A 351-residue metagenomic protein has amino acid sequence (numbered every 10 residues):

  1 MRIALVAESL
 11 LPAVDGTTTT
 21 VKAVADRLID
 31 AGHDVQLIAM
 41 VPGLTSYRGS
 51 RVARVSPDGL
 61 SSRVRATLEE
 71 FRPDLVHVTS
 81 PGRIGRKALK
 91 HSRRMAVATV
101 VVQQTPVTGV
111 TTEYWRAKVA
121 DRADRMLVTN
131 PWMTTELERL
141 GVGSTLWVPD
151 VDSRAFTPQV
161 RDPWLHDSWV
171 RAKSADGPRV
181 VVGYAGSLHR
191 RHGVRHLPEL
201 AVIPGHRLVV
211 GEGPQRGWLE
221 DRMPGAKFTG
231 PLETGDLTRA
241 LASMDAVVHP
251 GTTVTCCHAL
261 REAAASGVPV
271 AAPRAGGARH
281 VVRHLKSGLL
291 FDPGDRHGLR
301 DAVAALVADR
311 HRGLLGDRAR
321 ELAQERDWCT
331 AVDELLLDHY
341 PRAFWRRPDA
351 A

Functional and structural regions predicted by a protein language model:
V6, R171-L208: Conserved donor-binding/catalytic core segment of Leloir-type glycosyltransferases
D121-A172, G177, T229: Donor nucleotide-sugar binding/catalytic pocket of nucleotide-sugar-dependent glycosyltransferases
G217-G235: Nucleotide-activated donor-binding/catalytic signature segment of Leloir-type glycosyltransferases, i.e., the conserved
P231, H284-L285, L289-R296, A304-R310: Conserved acidic donor-binding segment of nucleotide-sugar-dependent glycosyltransferases
P231-L232, R239-M244: Short alpha-helical donor nucleotide-sugar binding micro-motif in glycosyltransferases
T252: Aromatic "clamp/platform" in nucleotide-sugar-dependent glycosyltransferases that forms part of the donor/acceptor
P269-A272: Short hydrophobic beta-strand element within catalytic cores of glycosyltransferases and related nucleotide-activated
R310-R346: A charged, aromatic-enriched C-terminal amphipathic alpha-helix characteristic of glycosyltransferases across folds
